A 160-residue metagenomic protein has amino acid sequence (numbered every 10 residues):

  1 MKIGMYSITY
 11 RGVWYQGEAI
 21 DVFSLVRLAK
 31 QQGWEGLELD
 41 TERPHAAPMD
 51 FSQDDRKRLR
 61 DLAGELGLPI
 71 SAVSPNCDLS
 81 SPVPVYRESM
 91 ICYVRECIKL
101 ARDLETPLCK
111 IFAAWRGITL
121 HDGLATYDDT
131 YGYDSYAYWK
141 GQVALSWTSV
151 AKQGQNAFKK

Functional and structural regions predicted by a protein language model:
M1-D21: Boundary/entry segment of secreted carbohydrate-active catalytic domains
I3, R27-W34: A short, Lys/Arg-enriched amphipathic alpha-helix followed by its capping loop at the start of a domain
G4, E38, A72-S74, K110: Conserved beta-strand positions in the central sheet of alpha/beta enzyme cores
G12-W14, R43-A47, D78-V83, T119-L120: A short acidic, helix-capping loop that chelates divalent metal ions and anchors anionic groups
F23-R27, K57-P69, L79-K160: Active-site acidic/histidine proton-transfer and metal-coordination neighborhood in alpha/beta enzyme cores
E35-H45: A short beta-strand-loop structural module common to alpha/beta enzyme folds
P48-D54, G67: Cys-nucleophile CN-hydrolase/nitrilase-fold catalytic domain and related Cys-dependent amidase chemistry that acts on
